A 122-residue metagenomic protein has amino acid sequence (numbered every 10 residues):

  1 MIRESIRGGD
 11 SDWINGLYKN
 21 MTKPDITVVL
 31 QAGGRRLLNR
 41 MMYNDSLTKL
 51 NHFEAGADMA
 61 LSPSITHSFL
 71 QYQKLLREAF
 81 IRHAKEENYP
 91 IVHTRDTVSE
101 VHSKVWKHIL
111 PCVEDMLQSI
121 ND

Functional and structural regions predicted by a protein language model:
M1-L47: ATP-dependent NMP and nucleoside kinases share a basic, alpha-helical "lid"
M42-D122: NTP-dependent small-molecule kinase module
